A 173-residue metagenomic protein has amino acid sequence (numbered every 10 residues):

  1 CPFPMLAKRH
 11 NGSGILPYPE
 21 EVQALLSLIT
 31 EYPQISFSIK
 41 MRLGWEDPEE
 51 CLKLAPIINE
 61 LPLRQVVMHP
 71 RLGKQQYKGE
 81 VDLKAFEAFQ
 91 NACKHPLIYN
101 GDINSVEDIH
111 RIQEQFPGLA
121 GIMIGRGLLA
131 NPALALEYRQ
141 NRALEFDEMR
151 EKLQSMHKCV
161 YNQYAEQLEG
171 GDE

Functional and structural regions predicted by a protein language model:
C1-P56: Active-site entrance/lid segments in N-terminal catalytic domains of soluble metabolic enzymes
P2, K40-E46, R71-G73, D102-N104 (+1 more regions): Active-site beta-loop-alpha junctions enriched in small/polar residues
P2, N11-G12, G73, I124 (+1 more regions): Glycine-rich, flexible loop/turn motifs
L6-R9, Y18-P19, G44-P48, Q75 (+4 more regions): Surface-exposed loop/turn and secondary-structure junction residues enriched for glycine/proline
R9-S13, H69, N141: Short glycine/proline- and charge-enriched loop/turn segments that cap or connect secondary-structure elements
G14-P19, V67-R71, Q75-K78, L97-G101: Catalytic beta/alpha-barrel core
S27, Y32-S36, C51-Q65, Y77 (+3 more regions): Alpha/beta catalytic cores of nucleotide-metabolism and tRNA/nucleoside-modifying enzymes
